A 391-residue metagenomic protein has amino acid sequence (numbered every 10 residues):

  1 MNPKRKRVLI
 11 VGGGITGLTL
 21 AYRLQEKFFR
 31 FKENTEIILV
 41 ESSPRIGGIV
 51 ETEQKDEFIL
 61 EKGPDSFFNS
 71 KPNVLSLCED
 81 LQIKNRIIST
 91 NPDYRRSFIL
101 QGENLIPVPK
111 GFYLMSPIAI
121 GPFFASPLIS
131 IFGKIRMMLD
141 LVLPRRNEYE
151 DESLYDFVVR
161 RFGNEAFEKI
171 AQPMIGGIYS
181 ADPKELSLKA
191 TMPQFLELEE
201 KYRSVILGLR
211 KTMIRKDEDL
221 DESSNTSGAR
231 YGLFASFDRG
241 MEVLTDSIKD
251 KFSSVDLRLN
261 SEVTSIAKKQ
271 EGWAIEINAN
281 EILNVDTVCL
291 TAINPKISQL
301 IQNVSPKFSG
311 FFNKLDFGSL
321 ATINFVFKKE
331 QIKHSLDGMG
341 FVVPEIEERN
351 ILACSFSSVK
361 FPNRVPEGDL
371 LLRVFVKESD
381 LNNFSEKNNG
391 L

Functional and structural regions predicted by a protein language model:
N2-T16: Beta1/beta-strand and adjacent pyrophosphate-binding region of the FAD-binding site in flavoprotein oxidoreductases
T16, R45, P295: Conserved Rossmann-like nucleotide-cofactor binding loop
Y22, E26-F29, T52, D250 (+2 more regions): Short, well-ordered alpha-helices that flank and scaffold nucleotide-derived cofactor binding pockets
Q25-Q54: Glycine-rich FAD pyrophosphate-binding loop
D56-R145: Dinucleotide-binding Rossmann-like beta1-alpha1 core, especially the glycine-rich loop that anchors the ADP
S70, R160-R161, T291-A292: Short, well-ordered coil/turn residues at beta-beta hairpins and beta-strand->alpha-helix junctions within
R96, I135-S265: Active-site/ligand-binding neighborhood in enzyme catalytic cores
L259-K387: Mid-domain catalytic core of redox enzymes that form a hydrophobic substrate pocket/lid adjacent to a catalytic redox
